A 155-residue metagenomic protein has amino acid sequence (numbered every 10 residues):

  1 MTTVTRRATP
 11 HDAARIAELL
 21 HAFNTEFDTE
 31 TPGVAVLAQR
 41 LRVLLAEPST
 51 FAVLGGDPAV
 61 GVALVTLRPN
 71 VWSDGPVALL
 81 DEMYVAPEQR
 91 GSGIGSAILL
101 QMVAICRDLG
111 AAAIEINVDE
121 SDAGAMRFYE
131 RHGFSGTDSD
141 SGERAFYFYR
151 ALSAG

Functional and structural regions predicted by a protein language model:
V4-E18: A short beta-loop-alpha structural element at the N-terminal edge of CoA-dependent acyl/N-acetyltransferase catalytic
A17-V43: Conserved GNAT-fold acetyl-CoA-binding loop/helix
R42-L54, L79: A short helix-loop-beta-strand connector motif used in the catalytic cores of GNAT acetyltransferases and, in some
L54, P58-L67, L79, Y84: Conserved beta-strand in the GNAT
P69-L80, R90, A112, E143-R144: A conserved beta-turn-beta hairpin within the catalytic core of GNAT-like acetyltransferases that forms part
V85, G91-A104, R127-R131: Conserved acetyl-CoA-binding loop-helix of GNAT-fold acetyltransferases
R90, E115-A125, G142-A145, Y149: Conserved beta-strand-loop-alpha-helix junction that forms the acyl-donor binding cleft
C106-V118: Conserved GNAT acetyl-CoA-binding A-motif
